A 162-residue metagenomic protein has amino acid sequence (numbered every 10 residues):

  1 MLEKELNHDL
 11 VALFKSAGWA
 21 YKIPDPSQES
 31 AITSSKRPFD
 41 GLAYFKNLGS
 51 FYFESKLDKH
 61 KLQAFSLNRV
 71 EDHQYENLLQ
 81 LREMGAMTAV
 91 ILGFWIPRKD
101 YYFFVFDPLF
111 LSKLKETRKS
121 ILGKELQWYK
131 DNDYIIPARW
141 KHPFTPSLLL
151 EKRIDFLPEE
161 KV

Functional and structural regions predicted by a protein language model:
M1-S35: Acidic-basic catalytic patches of nuclease active cores, encompassing PD-(D/E)XK and other metal-cofactor nuclease
E29-S30, H60-Q63, R98-K99: Short, solvent-exposed loop/turn segments at secondary-structure junctions
S34-P38, L79: Basic/aromatic recognition patch in beta-strand/loop cores that engages polyanionic ligands
G41-A43, N47-H60: Conserved catalytic cores of phosphodiester-cleaving nucleases, focusing on short active-site segments
D58-N77, M84: Mg2+/Mn2+-dependent nuclease catalytic core
L79-K113: Nucleic-acid nuclease catalytic cores
D100-Y134: Aromatic- and Lys/Arg-enriched surface recognition patch
L126-V162: Charged phosphate-binding loop/patch that engages nucleotide di/tri-phosphates or the phosphate backbone of nucleic
